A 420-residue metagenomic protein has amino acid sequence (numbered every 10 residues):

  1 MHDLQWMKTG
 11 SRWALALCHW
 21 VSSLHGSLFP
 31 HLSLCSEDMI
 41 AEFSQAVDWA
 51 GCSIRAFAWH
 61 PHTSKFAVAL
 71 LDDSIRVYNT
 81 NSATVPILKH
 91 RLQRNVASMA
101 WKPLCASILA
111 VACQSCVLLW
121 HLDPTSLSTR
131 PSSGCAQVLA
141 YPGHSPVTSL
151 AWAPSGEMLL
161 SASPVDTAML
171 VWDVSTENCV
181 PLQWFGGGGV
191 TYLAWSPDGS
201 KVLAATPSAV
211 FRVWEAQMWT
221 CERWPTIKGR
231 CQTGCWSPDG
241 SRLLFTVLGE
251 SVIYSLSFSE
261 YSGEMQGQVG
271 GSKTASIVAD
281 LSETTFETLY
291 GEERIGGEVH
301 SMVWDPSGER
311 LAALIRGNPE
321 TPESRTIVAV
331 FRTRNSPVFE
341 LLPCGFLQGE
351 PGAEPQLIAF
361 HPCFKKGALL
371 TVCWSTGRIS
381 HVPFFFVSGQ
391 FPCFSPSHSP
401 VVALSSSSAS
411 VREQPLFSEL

Functional and structural regions predicted by a protein language model:
M1-L420: WD40-repeat beta-propeller superdomains and closely related acidic/aromatic-rich repeat-like regions
